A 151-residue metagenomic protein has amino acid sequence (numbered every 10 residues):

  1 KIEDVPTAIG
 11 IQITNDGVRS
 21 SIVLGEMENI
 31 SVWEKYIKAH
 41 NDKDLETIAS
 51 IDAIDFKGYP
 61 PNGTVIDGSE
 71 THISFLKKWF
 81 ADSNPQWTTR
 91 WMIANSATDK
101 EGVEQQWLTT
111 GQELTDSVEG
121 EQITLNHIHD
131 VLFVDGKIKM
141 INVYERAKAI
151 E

Functional and structural regions predicted by a protein language model:
K1-E46, S50: Short, low-complexity N-terminal intrinsically disordered segments enriched in polar/charged residues
K1-I11, T124-E151: Short beta-strand edge/turn micro-motifs at domain boundaries
V18-V23, K57-D67, D82: A short gly/proline-enriched turn/hairpin at secondary-structure junctions
Y36, T47-A49, F56, G68 (+3 more regions): Hydrophobic pocket/interface hotspot
I37-D42, S50-K57, P61, K77-P85: Sec-exported extracytoplasmic/periplasmic mature domains
D52, G63-G68, R90-D99: Acidic helix-start/capping segments at beta-turn-to-alpha-helix junctions
D52, Q112-D116, E145: Short beta-strand segments enriched in hydrophobic/aromatic residues within well-folded beta-rich domains
F75-E119: Surface-exposed, charged secondary-structure patches
